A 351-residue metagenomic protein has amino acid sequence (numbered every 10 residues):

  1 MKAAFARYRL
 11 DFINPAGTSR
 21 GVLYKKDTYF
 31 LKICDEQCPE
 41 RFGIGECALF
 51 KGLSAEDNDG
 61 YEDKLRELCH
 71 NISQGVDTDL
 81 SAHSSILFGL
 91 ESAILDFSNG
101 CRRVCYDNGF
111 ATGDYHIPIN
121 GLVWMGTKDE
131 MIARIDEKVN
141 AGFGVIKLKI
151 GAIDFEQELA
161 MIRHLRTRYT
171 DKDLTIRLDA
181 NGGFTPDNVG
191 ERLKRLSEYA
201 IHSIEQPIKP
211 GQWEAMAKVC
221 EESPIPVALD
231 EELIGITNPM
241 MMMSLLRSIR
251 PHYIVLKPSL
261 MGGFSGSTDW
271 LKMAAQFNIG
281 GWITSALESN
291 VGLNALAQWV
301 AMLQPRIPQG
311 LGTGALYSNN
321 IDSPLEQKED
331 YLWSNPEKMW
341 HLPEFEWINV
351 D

Functional and structural regions predicted by a protein language model:
M1-I176, N181-G183, S197, D322-D351: N-terminal capping/lid subdomain adjacent to the active-site entrance of alpha/beta enzymes
R9-D11, M125, L233, L287 (+1 more regions): Short, solvent-exposed coil/turn elements at secondary-structure transition points
C47, Q206, L311: Active-site donor-binding loop signature of nucleotide-sugar glycosyltransferases
C69-V76, H252, F277-I283, P305-I307: A short pocket-lining beta-strand/turn micro-motif at the edge of beta-sheets
D96-G100, A275, Q298-A301: Short glycine/serine- and small hydrophobic-enriched flexible loop segments
G121, V255, G310-L311: Structural signal for conserved beta-strand scaffold positions within catalytic alpha/beta enzyme cores
I153-N294, Q298, Y317-K328: Catalytic core of soluble alpha/beta enzymes
A286-D351: C-terminal alpha-helical cap/extension of soluble enzyme domains
